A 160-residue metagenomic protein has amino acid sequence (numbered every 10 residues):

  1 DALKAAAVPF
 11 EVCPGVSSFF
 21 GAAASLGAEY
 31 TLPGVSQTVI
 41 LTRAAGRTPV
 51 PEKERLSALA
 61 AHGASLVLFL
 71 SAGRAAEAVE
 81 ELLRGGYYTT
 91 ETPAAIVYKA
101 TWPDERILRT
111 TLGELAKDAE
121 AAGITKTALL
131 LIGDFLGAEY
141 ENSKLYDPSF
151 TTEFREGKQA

Functional and structural regions predicted by a protein language model:
D1-A6, S36-T38, G46-A160: A contiguous loop/helix-start segment that scaffolds small-molecule binding in enzyme catalytic cores
D1-G46: Short glycine-cluster motifs
